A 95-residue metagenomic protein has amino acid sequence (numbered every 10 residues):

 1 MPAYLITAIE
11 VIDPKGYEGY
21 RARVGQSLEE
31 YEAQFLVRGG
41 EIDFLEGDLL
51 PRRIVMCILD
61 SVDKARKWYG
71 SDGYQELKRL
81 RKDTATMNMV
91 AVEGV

Functional and structural regions predicted by a protein language model:
M1-I54, L59-G70, E93-V95: Short S/T/G/P-rich N-terminal loop/turn motif that feeds into the first structured element of a domain
V62-V90: C-terminal structural segments of small proteins and small subunits
